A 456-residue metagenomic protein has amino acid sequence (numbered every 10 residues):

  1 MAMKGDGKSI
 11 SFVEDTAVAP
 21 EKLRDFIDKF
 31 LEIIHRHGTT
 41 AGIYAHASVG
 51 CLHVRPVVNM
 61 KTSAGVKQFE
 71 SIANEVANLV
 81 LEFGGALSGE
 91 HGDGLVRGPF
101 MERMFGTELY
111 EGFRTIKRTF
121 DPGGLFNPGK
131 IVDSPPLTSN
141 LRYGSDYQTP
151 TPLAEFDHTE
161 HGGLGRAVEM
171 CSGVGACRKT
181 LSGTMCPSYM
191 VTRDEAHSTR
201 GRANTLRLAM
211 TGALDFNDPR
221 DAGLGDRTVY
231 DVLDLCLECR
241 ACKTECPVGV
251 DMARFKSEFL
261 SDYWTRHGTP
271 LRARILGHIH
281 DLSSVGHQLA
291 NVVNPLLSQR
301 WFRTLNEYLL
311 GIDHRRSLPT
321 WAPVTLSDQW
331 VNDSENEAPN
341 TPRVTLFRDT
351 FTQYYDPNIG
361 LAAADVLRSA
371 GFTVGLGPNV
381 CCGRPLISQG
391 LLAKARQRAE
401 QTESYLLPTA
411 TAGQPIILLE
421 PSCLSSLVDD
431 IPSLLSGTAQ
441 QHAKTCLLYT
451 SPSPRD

Functional and structural regions predicted by a protein language model:
K4-S9, D215-C381, P385-C446: Iron-sulfur-cluster electron-transfer modules
K4-T16, L52-T62, V96-R103, V344-D349: Short, hydrophobic beta-strand segments
T16, P20-F30, I34, K61-F83 (+10 more regions): Phosphate/diphosphate-binding loops
G38-Y44, G84-A86: A short linear hydrophobic-aromatic micro-motif
S48-H53, G92-G98, V380-G383: Short, conserved phosphate-binding/catalytic loop or strand-edge motifs used in phosphoryl-/nucleotidyl-transfer
P128-K130, M170-L208, A241-L260: Iron-sulfur cluster-binding cysteine motifs and their immediate structural context in ferredoxin-like electron-transfer
L164-G183, M190-T192, A338-A362: C-terminal accessory/binding modules appended to enzymatic or scaffolding proteins
Y449-D456: Conserved small/polar residues in nucleotide/adenosyl-binding loops
